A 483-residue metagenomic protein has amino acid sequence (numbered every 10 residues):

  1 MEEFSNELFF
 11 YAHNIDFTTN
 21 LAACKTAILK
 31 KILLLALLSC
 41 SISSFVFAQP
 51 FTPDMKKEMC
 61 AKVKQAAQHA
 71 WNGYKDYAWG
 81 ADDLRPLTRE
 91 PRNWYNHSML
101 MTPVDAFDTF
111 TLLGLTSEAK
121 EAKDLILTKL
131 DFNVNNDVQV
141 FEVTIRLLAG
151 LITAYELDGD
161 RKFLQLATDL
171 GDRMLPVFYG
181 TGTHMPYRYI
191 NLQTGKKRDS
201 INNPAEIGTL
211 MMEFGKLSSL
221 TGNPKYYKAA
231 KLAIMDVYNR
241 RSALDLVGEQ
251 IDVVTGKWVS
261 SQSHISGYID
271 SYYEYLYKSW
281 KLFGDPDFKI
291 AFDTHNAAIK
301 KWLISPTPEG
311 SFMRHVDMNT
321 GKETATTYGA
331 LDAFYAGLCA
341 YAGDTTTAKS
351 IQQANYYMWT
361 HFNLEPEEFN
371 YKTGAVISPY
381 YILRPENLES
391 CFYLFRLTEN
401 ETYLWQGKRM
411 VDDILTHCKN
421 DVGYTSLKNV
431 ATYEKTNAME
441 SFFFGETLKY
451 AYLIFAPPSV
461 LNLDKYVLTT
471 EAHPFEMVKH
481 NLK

Functional and structural regions predicted by a protein language model:
E3, L8-Y11: N-terminal amphipathic/hydrophobic targeting modules at extreme N-termini, encompassing cleavable Sec/SRP-type signal
F9, S43-F47: Low-complexity, intrinsically disordered segments with a bias for serine/threonine
H13-D16, N20: Intrinsic-disorder-associated, low-complexity terminal segments enriched in Asp/Asn/His/Tyr and depleted of Lys/Arg
K25-I32: Positively charged n-region of N-terminal signal peptides that target proteins for export
L35-S44: Bacterial N-terminal signal peptides
A48-K483: Glycan-recognition and catalytic cores of secretory/periplasmic carbohydrate-active enzymes
